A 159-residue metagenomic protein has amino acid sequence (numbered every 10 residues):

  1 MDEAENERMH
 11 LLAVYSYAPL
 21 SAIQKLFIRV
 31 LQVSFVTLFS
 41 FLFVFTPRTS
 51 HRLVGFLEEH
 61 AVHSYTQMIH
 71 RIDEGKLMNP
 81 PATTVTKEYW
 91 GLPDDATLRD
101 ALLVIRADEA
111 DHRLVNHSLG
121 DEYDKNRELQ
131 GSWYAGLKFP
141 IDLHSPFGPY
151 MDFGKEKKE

Functional and structural regions predicted by a protein language model:
M1-E159: Non-heme di-metal
